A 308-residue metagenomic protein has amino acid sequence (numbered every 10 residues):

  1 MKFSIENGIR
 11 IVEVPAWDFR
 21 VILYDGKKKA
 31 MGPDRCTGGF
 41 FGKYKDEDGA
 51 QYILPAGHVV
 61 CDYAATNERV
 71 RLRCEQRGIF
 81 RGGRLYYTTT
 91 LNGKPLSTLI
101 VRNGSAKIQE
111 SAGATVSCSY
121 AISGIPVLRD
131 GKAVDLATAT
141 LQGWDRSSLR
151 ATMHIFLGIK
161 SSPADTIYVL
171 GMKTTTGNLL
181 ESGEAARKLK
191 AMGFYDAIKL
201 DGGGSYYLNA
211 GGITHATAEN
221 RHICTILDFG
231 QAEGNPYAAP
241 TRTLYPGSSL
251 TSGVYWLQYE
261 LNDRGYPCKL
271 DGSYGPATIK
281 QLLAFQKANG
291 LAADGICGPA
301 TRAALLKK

Functional and structural regions predicted by a protein language model:
M1-Y237: Gly/Ser/Thr/Pro-rich low-complexity, intrinsically disordered segments
T166, G272, G295: Acidic, glycine-anchored loop motifs typical of Ca2+
S182, A186, V254-Q258, I279 (+1 more regions): Extracytoplasmic/secreted envelope proteins and their assembly/folding machinery, especially bacterial periplasmic
G234-G272: Acidic, Ser/Thr/Pro/Gly-enriched interdomain connector segments
L282-F285: Conserved hydrophobic/aromatic packing and binding residues within compact polymer-binding modules
A303-K308: Terminal recognition/anchoring or ligand-binding modules at protein termini
